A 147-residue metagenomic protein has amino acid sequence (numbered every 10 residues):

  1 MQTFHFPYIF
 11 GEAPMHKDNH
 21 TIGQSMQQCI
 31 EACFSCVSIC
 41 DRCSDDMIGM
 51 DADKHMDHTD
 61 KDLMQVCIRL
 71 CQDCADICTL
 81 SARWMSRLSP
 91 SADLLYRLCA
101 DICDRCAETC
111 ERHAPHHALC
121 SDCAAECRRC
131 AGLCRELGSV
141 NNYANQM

Functional and structural regions predicted by a protein language model:
Q2-M147: Amphipathic alpha-helical hairpins
